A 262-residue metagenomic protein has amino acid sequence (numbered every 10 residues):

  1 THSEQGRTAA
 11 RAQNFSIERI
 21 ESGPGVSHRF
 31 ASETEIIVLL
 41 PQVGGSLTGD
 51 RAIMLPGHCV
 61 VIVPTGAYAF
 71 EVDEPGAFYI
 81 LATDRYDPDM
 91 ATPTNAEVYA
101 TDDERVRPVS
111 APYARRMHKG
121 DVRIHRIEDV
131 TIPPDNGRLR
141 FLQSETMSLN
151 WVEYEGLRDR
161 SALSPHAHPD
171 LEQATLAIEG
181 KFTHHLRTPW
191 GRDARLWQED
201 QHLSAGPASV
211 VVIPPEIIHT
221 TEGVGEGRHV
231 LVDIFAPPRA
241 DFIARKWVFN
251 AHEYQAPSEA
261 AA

Functional and structural regions predicted by a protein language model:
T1-L40, G44-I53, V230-F235: An N-terminus-focused feature that recognizes amino-terminal "leader" regions
T1-R19, A91-A162, E259-A262: A short, N-terminal "cap"/entry segment at the start of jelly-roll beta-barrel domains of the cupin/DSBH fold
S16-E21, E35-L40, C59-I62, A77-L81 (+6 more regions): Ordered hydrophobic segments in well-structured contexts
G23-R51, P169-A194, D200: Glycine- and acidic-residue-biased ligand/ion/polar-headgroup-sensing regions
P24-L39, C59-V61, A67-F78, R140-Q143 (+2 more regions): Short, low-complexity cationic-aromatic patches
M54-E74, L81-D84, L203-G225, V232-A236: Conserved metal-binding segment of the jelly-roll/cupin
G57-V61, T101, G191-V210, P237-A240 (+1 more regions): Short amphipathic alpha-helical linker/capping segments at the junctions of internal repeats and modular domains
P75-R123, E222-A262: Double-stranded beta-helix
